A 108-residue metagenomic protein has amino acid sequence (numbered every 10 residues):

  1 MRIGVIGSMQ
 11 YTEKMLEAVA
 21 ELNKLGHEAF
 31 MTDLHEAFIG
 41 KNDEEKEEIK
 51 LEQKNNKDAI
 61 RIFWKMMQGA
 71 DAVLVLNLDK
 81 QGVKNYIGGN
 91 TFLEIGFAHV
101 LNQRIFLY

Functional and structural regions predicted by a protein language model:
M1-Y108: Conserved catalytic or regulatory cores that recognize and/or transform ribose-phosphate-containing ligands
